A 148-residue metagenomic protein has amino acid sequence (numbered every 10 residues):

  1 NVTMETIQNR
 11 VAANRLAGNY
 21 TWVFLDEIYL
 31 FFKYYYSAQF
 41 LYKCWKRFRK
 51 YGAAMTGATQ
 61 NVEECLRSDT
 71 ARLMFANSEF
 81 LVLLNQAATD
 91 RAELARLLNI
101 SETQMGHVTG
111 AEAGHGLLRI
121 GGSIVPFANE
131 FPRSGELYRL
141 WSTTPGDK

Functional and structural regions predicted by a protein language model:
N1-A13, A17, V82, G110-K148: Conserved P-loop NTPase motor module
N1-V108, R133: Conserved P-loop NTPase motor cores
